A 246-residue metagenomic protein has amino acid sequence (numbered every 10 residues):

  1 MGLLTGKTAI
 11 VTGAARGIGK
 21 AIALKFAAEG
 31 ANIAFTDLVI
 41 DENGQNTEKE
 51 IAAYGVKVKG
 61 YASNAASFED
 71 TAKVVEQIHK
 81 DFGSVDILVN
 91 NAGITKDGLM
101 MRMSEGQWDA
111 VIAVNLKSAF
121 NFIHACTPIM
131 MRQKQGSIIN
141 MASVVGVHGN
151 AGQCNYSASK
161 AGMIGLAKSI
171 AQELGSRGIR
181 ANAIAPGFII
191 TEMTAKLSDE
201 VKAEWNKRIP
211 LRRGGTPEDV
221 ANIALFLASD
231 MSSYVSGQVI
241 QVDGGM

Functional and structural regions predicted by a protein language model:
G2-A34: Canonical Rossmann dinucleotide-binding motif of NAD(H)/NADP(H)-dependent dehydrogenases/reductases, specifically
E29-N46: Conserved glycine-rich Rossmann-like NAD(P)H-binding loop of the short-chain dehydrogenase/reductase
L99-M100, Q107-I112, T194, W205: Substrate-binding pocket helix/loop in short-chain dehydrogenase/reductase
F120-I123, I179, R213-V242: C-terminal substrate-recognition "lid" of short-chain dehydrogenase/reductases
I123, S159, A167: Active-site helix of classical SDR
P128, Q172-S176, S233: Alpha-helical segment proximal to the catalytic Tyr-Lys
S143: Residue(s) in the substrate-gating loop at a strand-loop-helix junction that position the organic substrate next
